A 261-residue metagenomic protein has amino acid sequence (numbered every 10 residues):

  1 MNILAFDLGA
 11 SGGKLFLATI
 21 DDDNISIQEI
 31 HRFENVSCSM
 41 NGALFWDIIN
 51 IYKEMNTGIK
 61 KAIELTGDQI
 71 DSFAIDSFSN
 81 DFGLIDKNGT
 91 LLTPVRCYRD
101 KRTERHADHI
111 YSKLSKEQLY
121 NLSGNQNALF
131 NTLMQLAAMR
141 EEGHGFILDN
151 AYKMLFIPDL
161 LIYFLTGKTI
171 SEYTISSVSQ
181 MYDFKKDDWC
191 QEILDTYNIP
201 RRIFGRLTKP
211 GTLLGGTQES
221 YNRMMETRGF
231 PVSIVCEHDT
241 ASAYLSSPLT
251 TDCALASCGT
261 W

Functional and structural regions predicted by a protein language model:
M1-T93, N121, N222-S233: N-terminal glycine/serine-rich phosphate-binding loop of ATP-dependent small-molecule kinases, especially carbohydrate
L8-A10, Y120-T240: Gly/Ser/Thr-rich active-site cleft segment
A10-G12, S77-D81, M181, E237-A243 (+1 more regions): Glycine-rich phosphate/pyrophosphate-binding beta-alpha loops
A18-I20, G83-D86, M139-E141, Y163-F164 (+2 more regions): Short beta-strand-to-turn element immediately C-terminal to the catalytic PLP-Schiff-base lysine in fold type I
Y52-K60, L136, H238-S242: Short, hydrophobic/amphipathic alpha-helical packing segments that form internal helix faces or helix-helix interfaces
D100: Carbohydrate-associated surface elements
R105-H109, A243-L245: Pocket-flanking alpha-helical
P231, C236-W261: Catalytic phosphate/nucleotide-handling subdomain of diverse soluble enzymes
